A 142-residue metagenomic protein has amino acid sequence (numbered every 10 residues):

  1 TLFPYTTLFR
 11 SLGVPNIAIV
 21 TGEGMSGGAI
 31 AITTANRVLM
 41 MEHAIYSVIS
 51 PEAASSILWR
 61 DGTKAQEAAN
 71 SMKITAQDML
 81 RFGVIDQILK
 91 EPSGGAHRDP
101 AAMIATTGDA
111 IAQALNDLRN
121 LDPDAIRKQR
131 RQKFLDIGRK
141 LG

Functional and structural regions predicted by a protein language model:
T1-L8: Short, small-residue-biased leader/transition segments that mark boundaries at the very start of proteins
F3, T33, G83: Structured loop/turn residues at beta-strand edges in well-structured enzyme cores
T6, G28-A29, A76: Generic hydrophobic/aromatic pocket-lining and core-packing "Φ" positions
T6, N36-V38, A101-T106: Short, electropositive alpha-helical surface patch
R10-P51: Glycine-rich beta-to-alpha active-site loop
I49-G142: Amphipathic alpha-helical segments at domain termini/boundaries
